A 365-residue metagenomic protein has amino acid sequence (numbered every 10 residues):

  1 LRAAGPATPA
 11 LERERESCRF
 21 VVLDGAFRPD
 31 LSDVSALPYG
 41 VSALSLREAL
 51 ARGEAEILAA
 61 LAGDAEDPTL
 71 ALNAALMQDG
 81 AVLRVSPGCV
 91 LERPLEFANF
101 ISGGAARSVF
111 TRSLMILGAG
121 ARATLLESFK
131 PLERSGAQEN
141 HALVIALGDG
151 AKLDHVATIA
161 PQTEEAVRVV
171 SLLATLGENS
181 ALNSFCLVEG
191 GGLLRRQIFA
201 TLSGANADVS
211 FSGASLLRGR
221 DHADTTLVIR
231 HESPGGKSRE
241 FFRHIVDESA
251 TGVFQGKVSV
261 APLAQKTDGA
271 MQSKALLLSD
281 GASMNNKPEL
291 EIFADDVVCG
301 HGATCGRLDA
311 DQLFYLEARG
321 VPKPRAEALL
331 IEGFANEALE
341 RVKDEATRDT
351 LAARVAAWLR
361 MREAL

Functional and structural regions predicted by a protein language model:
A3, A10, V22-D24, D30 (+4 more regions): Conserved beta-strand/loop scaffold segments within soluble protein domains that form the structured core and edges
